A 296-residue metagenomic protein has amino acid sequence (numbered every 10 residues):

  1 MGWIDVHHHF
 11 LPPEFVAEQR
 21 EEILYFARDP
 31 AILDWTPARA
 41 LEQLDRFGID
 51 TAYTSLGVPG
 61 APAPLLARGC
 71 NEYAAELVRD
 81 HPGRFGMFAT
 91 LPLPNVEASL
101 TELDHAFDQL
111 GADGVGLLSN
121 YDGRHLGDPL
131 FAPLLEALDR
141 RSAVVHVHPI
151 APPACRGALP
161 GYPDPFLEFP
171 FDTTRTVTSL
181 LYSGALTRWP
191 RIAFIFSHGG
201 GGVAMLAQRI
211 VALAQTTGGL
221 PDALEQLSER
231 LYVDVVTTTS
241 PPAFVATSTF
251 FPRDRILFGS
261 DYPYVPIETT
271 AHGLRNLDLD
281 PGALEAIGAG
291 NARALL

Functional and structural regions predicted by a protein language model:
M1-V6, L11-T51, R79, T101-H105 (+3 more regions): Mid-to-C-terminal alpha-helical segments outside catalytic/metal-binding sites
I4-H8, A52-T54, G86-T90, V115-L117 (+4 more regions): Hydrophobic faces of well-ordered beta-strands that scaffold small-molecule active sites in alpha/beta enzyme cores
H7, L44, A74, A106 (+8 more regions): Divalent metal-coordination and catalytic microenvironments
H9, I150-A151, G200, P263: Catalytic metal-binding/acid-base residues of hydrolase active sites
L44-D50, E76-F85, G184-I192, Q226: A structural motif corresponding to the C-terminal end of an alpha-helix and its immediate exit/capping segment
D50-T176: Active-site gating/metal-coordination segments in enzymes
Y73-H81, H105, Q109, P133 (+6 more regions): Alpha-helical structural signal in soluble globular domains
Y162-L181, A193-L296: H/E-rich (His + Asp/Glu) clusters that bind or coordinate divalent metals
